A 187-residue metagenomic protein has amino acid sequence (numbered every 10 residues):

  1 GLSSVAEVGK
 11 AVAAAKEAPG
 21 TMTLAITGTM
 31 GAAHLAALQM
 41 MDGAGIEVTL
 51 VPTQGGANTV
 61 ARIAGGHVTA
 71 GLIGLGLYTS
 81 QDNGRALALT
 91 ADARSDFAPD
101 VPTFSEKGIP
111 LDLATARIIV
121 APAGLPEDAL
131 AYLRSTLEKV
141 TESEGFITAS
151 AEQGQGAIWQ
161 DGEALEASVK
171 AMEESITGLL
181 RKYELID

Functional and structural regions predicted by a protein language model:
G1-Q54, A114-A149: Hinge/capping helix and adjacent helix->loop/strand transition within the periplasmic-binding protein
V5-V8, G56-A57, A98, G162: Structural motif corresponding to alpha-helix initiation and N-cap regions
G9-V12, V60, A64, L72 (+6 more regions): Non-transmembrane alpha-helical segments in soluble domains of secreted/periplasmic/extracellular proteins
T21-D100: Ligand-binding pocket segment of bilobal, Venus flytrap-like solute-binding proteins
G43, D128-D187: An extracytoplasmic/periplasmic, membrane-proximal ligand-sensing/linker region
G66-H67, G108, G154: Conserved functional loop/turn residues at catalytic and ligand-binding sites
L75-E142, E174: C-terminal lobe and pocket-closing loops of periplasmic/extracytoplasmic Venus-flytrap solute-binding proteins
